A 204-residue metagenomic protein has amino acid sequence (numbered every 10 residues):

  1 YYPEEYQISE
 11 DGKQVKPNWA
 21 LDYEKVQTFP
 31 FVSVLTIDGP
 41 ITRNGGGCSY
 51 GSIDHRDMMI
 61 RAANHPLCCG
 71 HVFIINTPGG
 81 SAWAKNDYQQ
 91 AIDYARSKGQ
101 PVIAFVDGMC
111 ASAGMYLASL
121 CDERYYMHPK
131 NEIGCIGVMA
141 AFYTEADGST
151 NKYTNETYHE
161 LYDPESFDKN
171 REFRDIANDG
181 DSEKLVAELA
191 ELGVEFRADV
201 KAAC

Functional and structural regions predicted by a protein language model:
Y1-Q100, M109, M115-A203: Small-residue-centered hinge/linker elements
